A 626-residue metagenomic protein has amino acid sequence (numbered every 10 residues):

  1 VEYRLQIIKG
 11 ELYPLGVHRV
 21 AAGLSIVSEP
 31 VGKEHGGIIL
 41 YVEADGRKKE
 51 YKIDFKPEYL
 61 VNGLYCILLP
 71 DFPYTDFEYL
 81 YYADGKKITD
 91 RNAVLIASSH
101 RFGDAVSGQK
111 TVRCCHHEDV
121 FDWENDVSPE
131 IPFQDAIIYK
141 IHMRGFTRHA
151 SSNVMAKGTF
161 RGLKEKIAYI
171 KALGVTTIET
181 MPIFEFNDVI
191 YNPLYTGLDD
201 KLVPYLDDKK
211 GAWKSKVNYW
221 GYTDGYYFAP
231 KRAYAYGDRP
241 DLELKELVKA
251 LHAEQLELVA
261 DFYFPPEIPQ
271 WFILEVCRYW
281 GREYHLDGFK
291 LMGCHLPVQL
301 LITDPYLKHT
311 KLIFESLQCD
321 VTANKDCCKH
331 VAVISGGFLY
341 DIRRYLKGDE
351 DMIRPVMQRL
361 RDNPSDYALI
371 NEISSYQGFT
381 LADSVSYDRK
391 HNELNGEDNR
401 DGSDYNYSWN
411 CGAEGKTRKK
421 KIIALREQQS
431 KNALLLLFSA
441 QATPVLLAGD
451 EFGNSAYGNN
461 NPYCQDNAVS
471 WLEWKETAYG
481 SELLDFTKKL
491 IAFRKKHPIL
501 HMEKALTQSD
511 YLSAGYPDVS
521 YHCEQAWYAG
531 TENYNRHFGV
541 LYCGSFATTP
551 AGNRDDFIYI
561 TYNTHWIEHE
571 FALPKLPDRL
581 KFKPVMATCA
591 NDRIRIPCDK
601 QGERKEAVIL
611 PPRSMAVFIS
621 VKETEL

Functional and structural regions predicted by a protein language model:
V1-G23, E50-K52, Y59-K140, T147-S152: The feature marks proteins involved in alpha-glucan
L24-E34, Y521-P574: Carbohydrate-binding surface patches
P30, T75, D599-L626: C-terminal beta-strand-rich structural cap/linker in extracellular carbohydrate-active enzymes
V106-G108, V298, I302-G453, Y457 (+6 more regions): Conserved alpha/beta catalytic core and glycan-binding cleft of carbohydrate-active enzymes
V120-M181, F186, Y219-G221: An acidic-aromatic substrate-binding cleft motif
S152-T159, I190-A253, F264-E283, H391-G415 (+1 more regions): Aromatic- and acidic-residue-enriched carbohydrate-binding clefts of CAZyme catalytic domains
E243-E246, A250-T322: Active-site neighborhood of glycoside hydrolase catalytic domains
L490, W566-K600: C-terminal accessory region downstream of the catalytic core in glycan-modifying enzymes
